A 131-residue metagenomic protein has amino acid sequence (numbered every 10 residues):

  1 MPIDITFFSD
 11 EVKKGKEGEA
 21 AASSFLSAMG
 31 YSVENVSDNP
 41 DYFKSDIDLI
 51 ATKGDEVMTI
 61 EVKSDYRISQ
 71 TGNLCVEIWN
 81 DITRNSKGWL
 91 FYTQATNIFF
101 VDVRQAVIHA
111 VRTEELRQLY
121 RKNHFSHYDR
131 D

Functional and structural regions predicted by a protein language model:
M1-S24: Interdomain/boundary linker segments immediately adjacent to catalytic/signaling cores
I5-V12, N35-S37, K63-I108, T113: Catalytic cores of nucleic-acid endonucleases
E17, K44, T93: Short, well-structured alpha-helical interface segments that form or flank functional binding sites
L26, L49-I68: Conserved catalytic cores of phosphodiester-cleaving nucleases, focusing on short active-site segments
A28, T52, N85, V103-D131: Non-catalytic C-terminal interaction segments of nucleic acid-processing enzymes
Y31: Short phosphate-binding/catalytic loops that engage adenosine nucleotides
N39-D48: Beta-rich nucleic-acid/ligand-interaction surfaces
D46, V57, A95: Extracellular structured ligand-interaction cores
